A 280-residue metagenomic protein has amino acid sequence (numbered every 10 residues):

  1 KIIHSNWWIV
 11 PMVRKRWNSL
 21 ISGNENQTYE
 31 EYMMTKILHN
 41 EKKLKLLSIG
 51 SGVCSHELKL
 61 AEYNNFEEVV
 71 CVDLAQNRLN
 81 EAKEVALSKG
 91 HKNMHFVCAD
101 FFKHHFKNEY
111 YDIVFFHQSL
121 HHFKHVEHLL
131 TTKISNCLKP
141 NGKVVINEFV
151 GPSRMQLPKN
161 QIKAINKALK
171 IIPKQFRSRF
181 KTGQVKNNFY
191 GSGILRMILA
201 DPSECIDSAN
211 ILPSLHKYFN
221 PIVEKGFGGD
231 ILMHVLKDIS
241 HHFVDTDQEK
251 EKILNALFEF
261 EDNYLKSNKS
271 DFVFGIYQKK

Functional and structural regions predicted by a protein language model:
W8-R16, L20-K43: Conserved alpha-helix/loop element of class I SAM-dependent methyltransferases that forms part of the SAM/SAH-binding
S48-K103: Class I SAM-dependent methyltransferase SAM/SAH-binding core
H105-V114: A short acidic, Gly/Pro-enriched loop at the edge of an enzyme's catalytic core that lines a small-molecule cofactor
F116-H117, I146: A short beta-strand submotif of the Rossmann-like class I SAM-dependent methyltransferase core that lines
E127-K143: A short glycine-rich, Lys/Arg-flanked "PGG" loop and its adjoining helix->strand segment in the class I
V145-R179: Conserved class I S-adenosyl-L-methionine
Q175-H242: Substrate-binding/catalytic lobe of Class I Rossmann-like enzymes that use SAM or dcSAM, i.e., the mid-to-C-terminal
Y218-K280: C-terminal lobe and adjacent flexible extensions of AdoMet/dcAdoMet transferase-like proteins
